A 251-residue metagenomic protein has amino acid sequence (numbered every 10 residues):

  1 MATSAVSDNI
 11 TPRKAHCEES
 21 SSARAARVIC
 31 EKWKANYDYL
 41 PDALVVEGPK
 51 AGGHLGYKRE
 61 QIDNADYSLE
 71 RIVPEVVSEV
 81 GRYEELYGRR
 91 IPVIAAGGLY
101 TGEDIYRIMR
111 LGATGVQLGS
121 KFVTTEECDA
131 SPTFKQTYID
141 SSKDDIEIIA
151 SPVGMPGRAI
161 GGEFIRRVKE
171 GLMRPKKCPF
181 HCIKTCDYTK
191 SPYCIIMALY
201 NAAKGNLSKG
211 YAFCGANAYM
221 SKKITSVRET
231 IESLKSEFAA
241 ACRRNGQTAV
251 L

Functional and structural regions predicted by a protein language model:
M1, L99-Y100: Gly/Ser/Thr-rich loops at beta-strand to alpha-helix junctions that form or flank small-molecule/cofactor-binding
M1-Y87: Active-site entrance/lid segments in N-terminal catalytic domains of soluble metabolic enzymes
C17, V45, I94-A95, Q117: Structured core elements
K50-I94, Y100-L251: Conserved active-site-proximal phosphate/metal-binding subdomains
